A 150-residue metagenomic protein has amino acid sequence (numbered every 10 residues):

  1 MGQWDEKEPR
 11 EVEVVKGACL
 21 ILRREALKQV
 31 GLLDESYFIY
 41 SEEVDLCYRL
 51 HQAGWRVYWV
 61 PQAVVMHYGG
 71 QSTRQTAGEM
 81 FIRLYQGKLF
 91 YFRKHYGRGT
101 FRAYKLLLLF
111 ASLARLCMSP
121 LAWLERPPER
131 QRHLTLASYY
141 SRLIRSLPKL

Functional and structural regions predicted by a protein language model:
M1-G2, E6, R10, L27 (+1 more regions): A C-terminal cap/extension of S-adenosyl-L-methionine-dependent methyltransferases that defines the acceptor-substrate
W4-E8, E13-V64: A short, conserved alpha-helix in the catalytic core of glycosyltransferases
D5-E8, V15, F81, Y85 (+2 more regions): A structural signal for well-ordered alpha-helical scaffolds and beta->alpha junctions
E25, Q29, R49, G87-F90 (+3 more regions): Residue-level signal for well-ordered alpha-helical scaffold segments within enzymatic catalytic domains
Y48-Q131: Active-site-adjacent helix/loop segment of glycosyltransferases that harbors family-specific signature motifs
R130-L150: Membrane-interface aromatic/basic loop that binds lipid-linked glycans or pyrophosphate carriers, typified by
